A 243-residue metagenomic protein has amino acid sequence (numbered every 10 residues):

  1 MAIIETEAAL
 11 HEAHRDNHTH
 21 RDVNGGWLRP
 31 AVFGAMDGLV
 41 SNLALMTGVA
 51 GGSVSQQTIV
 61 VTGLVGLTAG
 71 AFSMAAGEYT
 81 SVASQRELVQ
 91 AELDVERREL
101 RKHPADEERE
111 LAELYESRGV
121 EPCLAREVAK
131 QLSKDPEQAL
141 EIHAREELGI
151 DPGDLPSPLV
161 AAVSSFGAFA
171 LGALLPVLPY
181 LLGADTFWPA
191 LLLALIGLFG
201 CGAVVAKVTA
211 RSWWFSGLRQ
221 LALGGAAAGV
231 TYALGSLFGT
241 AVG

Functional and structural regions predicted by a protein language model:
A2-P30, V82-S165: Cytosol/matrix-facing amphipathic helices and coiled-coil assembly/linker segments of eukaryotic membrane proteins
A2-S81: Internal alpha-helical transmembrane segments
V23-G34, Q56-L64, L124, P158-V163 (+2 more regions): The feature identifies polytopic integral membrane transport proteins across all domains of life
W27-M46, P152-L178: Transmembrane alpha-helical segments and their cytosolic interface motifs in multi-pass membrane proteins
A184-I196: Structural signature of hydrophobic alpha-helical transmembrane segments
G200-A227: Interfacial loop-to-transmembrane junctions
Y232-G243: Juxtamembrane boundary at the C-terminal end of a transmembrane helix
